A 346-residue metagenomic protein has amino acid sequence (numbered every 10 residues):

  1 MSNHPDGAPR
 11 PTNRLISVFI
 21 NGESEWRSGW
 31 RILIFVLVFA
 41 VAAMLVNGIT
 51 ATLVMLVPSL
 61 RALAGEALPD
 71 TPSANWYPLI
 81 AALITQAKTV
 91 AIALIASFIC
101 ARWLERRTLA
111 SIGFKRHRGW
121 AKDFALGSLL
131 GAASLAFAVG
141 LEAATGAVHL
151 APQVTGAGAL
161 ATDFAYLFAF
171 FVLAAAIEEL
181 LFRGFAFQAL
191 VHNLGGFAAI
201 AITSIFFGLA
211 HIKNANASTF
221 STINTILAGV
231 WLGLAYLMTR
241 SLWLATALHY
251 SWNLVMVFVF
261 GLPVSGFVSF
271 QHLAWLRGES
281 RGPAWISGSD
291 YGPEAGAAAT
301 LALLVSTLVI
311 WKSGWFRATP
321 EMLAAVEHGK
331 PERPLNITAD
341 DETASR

Functional and structural regions predicted by a protein language model:
M1-L109, G113-R116, V257-R346: N-terminal, membrane-interfacial amphipathic/helix-forming hydrophobic leader that caps and precedes the first
G22, I177-I202, F206, L234-S241: Membrane-interface helix/loop boundary segments of multi-pass membrane proteins
L37, A87, F124, S128 (+12 more regions): Residue-level signature of the transmembrane alpha-helical core of multi-pass small-molecule transporters
E105-R106, A136-P152: Transmembrane alpha-helix boundary signature
S111, A144-T155, P283-S287: Membrane-interface helix termini and inter-helical loops of multi-pass transporters
S111, A198, S221, W243-L244 (+1 more regions): Residue-level recognition of membrane-helix boundary sites in multi-pass small-molecule transporters
A210-T219: Membrane-interface helix caps and helix-loop-helix hairpins in membrane proteins
S221-A284: Functionally important transmembrane alpha-helices
